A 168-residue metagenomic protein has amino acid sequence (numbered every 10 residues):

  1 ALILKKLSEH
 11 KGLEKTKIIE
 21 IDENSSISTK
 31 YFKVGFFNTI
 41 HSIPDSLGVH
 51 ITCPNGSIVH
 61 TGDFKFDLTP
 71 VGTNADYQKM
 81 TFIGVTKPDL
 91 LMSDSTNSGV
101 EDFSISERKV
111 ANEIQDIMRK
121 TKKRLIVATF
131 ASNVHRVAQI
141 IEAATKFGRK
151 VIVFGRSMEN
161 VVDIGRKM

Functional and structural regions predicted by a protein language model:
A1-M168: His/Asp/Glu-rich metal-coordinating catalytic cores of metallo-dependent phosphodiesterases/hydrolases acting on
